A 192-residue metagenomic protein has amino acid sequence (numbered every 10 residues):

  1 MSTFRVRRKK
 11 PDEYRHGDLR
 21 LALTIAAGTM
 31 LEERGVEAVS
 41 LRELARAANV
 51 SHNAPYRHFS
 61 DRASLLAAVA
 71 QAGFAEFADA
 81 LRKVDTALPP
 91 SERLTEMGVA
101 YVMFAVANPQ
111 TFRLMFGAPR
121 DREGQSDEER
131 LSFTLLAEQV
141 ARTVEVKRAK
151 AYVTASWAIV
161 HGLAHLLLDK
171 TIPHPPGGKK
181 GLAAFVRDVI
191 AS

Functional and structural regions predicted by a protein language model:
M1-D18, T29: N-terminal intrinsically disordered/low-complexity leader segments
A22, A26, M30-S64, A68: Helix-turn-helix
L23-L31, G73, F77, Y101: Short hydrophobic clusters on alpha-helical segments that form packing/core surfaces in small helical domains
L31, L66-G73, M115, P119 (+1 more regions): Alpha-helical DNA-contacting segments of helix-turn-helix folds
S40, R113-F116, G124, P175-P176: Short, hydrophobic secondary-structure boundary micro-motifs
A68, R82-Q110, E129-F133, V153-S156: Hydrophobic alpha-helical connector segments
L114, A158-P175, V189-S192: Amphipathic C-terminal alpha-helical segment
D121-V146, K150-A155, G177-A191: Amphipathic alpha-helical packing segments from all-alpha helical-bundle domains
